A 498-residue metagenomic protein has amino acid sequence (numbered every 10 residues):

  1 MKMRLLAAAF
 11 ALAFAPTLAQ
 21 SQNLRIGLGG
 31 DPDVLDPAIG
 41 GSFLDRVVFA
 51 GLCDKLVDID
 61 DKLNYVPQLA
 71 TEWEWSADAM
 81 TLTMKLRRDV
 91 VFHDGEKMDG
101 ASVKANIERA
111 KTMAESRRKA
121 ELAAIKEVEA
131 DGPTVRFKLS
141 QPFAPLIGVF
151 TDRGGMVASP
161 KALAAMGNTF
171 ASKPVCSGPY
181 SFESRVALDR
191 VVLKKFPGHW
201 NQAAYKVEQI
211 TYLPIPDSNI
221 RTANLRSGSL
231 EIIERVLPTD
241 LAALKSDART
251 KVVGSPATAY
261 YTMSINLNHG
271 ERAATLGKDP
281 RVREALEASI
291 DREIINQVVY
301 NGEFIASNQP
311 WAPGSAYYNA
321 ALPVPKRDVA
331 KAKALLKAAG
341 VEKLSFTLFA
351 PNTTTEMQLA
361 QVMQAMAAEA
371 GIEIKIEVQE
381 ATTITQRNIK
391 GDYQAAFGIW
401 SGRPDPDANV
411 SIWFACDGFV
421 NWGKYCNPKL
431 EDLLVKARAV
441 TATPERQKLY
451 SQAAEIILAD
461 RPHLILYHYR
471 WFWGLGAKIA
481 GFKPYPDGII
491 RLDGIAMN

Functional and structural regions predicted by a protein language model:
G27-A77, A105-E108, K173-C176: N-terminal lobe/hinge region of extracytoplasmic solute-binding protein
T71-E115, D131-K138, R221-N224, L276-G277: Aromatic- and charge-enriched surface segment that lines or borders ligand/interaction sites
E74, K85, K119-A162: Surface-exposed binding/hinge segments that line and control ligand-binding clefts or catalytic entry sites
T151-A204, Q209, V329-A330, A334: Gly/Pro-rich hinge or "lid" segments in bacterial periplasmic/extracellular proteins
K194-K195, S246, V253, G277-A365 (+4 more regions): Append "and occasionally in soluble cytosolic enzymes with long acidic Gly/Pro-rich linkers
P197-A243, Q364-A365, E373-K375: Ligand-site clamp/hinge motif
R281-E284, N296, E373-I384, S411-A477 (+1 more regions): Extracytoplasmic/peripheral linker and loop segments enriched in polar/acidic and small residues with frequent Thr/Pro
W473-N498: Long beta-strand-rich cores associated with HINT superfamily self-processing modules
